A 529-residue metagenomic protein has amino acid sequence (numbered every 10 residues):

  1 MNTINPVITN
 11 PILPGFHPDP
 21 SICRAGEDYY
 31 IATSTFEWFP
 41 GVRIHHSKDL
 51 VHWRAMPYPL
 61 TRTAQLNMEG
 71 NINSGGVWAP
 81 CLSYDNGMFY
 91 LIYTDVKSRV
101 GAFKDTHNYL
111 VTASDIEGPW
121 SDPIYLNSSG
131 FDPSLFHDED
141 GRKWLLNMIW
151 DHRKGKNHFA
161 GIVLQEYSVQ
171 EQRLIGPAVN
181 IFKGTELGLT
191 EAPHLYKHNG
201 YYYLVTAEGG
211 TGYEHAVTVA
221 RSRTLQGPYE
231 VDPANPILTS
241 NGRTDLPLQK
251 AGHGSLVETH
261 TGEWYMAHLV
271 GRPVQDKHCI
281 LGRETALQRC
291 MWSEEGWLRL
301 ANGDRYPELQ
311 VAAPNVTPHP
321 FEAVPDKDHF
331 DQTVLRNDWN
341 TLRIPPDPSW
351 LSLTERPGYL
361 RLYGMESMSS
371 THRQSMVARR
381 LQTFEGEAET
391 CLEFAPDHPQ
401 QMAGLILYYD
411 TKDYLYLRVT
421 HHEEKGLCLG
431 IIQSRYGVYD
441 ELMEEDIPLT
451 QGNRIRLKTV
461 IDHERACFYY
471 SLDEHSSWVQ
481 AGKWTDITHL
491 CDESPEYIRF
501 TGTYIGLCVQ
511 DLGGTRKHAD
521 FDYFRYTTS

Functional and structural regions predicted by a protein language model:
M1-S529: Carbohydrate-active catalytic/glycan-binding domains of CAZyme proteins, especially the secreted or lumenal ectodomains
